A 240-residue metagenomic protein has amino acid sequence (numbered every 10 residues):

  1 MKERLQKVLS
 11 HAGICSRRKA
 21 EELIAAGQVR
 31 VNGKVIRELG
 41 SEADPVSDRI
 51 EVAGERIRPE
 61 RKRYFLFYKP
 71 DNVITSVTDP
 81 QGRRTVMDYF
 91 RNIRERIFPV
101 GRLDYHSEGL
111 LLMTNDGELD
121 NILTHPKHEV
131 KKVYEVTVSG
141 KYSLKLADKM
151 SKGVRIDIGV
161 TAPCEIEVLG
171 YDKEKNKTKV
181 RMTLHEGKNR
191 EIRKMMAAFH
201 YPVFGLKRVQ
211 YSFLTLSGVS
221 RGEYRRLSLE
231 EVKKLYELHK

Functional and structural regions predicted by a protein language model:
M1-K240: Basic, flexible Lys/Arg- and Gly-enriched helix-loop patches that mediate nucleic-acid binding at interfaces with rRNA
